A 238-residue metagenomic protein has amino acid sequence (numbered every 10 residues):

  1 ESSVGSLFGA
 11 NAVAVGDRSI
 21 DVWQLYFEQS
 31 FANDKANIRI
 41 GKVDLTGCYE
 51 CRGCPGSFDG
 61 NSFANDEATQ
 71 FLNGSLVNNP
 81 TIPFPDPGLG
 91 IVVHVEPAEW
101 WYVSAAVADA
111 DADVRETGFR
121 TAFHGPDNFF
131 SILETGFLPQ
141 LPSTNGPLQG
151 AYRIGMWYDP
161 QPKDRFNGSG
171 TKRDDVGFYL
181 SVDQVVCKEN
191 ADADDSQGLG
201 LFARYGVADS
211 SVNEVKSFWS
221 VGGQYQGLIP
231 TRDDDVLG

Functional and structural regions predicted by a protein language model:
E1, R39-G41, Y152-Y158, G198-V207 (+1 more regions): Extended hydrophobic secondary-structure segments that form protein cores and membrane-embedded regions
E1-A110, N213-G222, Q226-G238: Outer membrane beta-barrel
A14-D17, T81-P83, T121-D127, S169-V176 (+1 more regions): Replace "Gram-negative outer membrane beta-barrel proteins" with "bacterial and organellar outer membrane beta-barrel
A32-K35, W100, Q140-A151, C187-L199 (+1 more regions): Short loop/turn motifs that connect adjacent beta-strands in outer-membrane beta-barrel proteins
V43-L45, A108-A110, G155-Q161, V185 (+1 more regions): Outer-membrane beta-barrel pore domains and translocons
A110-S181, K188-D192: Surface-exposed beta-loop-beta
R153, G177-Q184, F202, F218-G223: Non-catalytic alpha-helical scaffold/packing segments enriched in small hydrophobic residues
D174-V176, E189-W219, I229-D233: Active-site-proximal binding-pocket segments
